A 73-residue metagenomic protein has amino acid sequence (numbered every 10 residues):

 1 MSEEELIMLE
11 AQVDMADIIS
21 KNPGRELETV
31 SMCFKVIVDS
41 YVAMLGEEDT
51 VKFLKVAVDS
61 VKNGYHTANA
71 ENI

Functional and structural regions predicted by a protein language model:
M1-I73: Solvent-exposed interaction surfaces and binding hotspots enriched for charged
